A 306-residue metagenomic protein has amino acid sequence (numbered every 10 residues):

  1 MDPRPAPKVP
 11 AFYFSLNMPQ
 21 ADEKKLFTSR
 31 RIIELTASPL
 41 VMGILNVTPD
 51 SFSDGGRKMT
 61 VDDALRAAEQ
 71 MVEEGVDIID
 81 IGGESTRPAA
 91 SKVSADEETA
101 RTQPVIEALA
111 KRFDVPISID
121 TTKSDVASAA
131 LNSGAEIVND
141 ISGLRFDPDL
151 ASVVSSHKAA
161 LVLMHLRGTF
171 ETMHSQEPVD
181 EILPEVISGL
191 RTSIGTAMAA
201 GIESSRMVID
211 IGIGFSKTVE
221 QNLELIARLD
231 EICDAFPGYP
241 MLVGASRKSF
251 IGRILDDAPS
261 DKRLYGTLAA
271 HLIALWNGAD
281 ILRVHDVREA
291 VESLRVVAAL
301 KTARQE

Functional and structural regions predicted by a protein language model:
M1-F12: Positively charged N-terminal leader segments that act as targeting/secretion signals
A21, L26-S29, T36, S53-A67 (+6 more regions): Active-site-adjacent loop and "lid" segments of alpha/beta metabolic enzymes
P49: Catalytic-pocket segment enriched in acidic/His residues
R66-G82: Catalytic domains of carbohydrate-active enzymes, especially glycoside hydrolases
